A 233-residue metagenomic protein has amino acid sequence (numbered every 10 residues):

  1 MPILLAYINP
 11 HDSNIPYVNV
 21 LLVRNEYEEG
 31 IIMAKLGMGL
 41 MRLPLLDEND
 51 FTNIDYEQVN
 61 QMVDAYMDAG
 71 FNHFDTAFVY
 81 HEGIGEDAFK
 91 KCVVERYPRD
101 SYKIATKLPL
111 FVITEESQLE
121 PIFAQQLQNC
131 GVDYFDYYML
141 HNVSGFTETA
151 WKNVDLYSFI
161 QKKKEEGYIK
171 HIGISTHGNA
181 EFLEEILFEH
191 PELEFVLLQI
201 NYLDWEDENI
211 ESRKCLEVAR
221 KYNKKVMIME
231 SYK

Functional and structural regions predicted by a protein language model:
M1-I32: N-terminal amphipathic/basic-hydrophobic helices that include classical n-h-c signal peptides and signal-anchor
V20-Y102, E165: N-terminal binding-site loop/beta-alpha segment at the start of enzyme catalytic domains that lines or forms
K35-G37, H73, S101-A105, Y134-Y137 (+3 more regions): Structural preference for beta-strand elements that scaffold enzyme active sites
T52-A65, E115-N129, G178-I186: Short, acidic/polar
K90-R99, L127-G131, I186-P191: Acidic (Asp/Glu)-rich catalytic clusters
R96-E116, H141-N142: Structural motif corresponding to the early beta-alpha repeats
C130-F146: Active-site groove signature of glycoside hydrolases
V143-K233: Beta/alpha (TIM)-barrel catalytic core signal, keyed to glycine-rich beta->alpha loops juxtaposed to Asp/Glu that bind
